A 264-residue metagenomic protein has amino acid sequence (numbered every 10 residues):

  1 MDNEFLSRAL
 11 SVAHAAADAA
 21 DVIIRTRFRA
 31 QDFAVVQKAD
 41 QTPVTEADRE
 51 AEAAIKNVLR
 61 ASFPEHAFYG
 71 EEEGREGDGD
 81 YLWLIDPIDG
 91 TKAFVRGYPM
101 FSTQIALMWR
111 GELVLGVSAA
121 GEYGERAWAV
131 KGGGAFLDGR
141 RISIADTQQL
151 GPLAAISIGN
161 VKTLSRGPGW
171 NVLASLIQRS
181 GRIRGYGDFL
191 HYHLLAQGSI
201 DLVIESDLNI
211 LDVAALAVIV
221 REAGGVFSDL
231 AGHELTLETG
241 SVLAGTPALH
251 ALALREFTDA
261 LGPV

Functional and structural regions predicted by a protein language model:
M1-I88, A248, G262-V264: N-terminal subdomain of lithium-sensitive/metallo-dependent phosphomonoesterases centered on the IMPase/IPPase/PAP
A20, I24-R27, D48, L59 (+7 more regions): Residue-level signal for inorganic ion chemistry
A30-Q31, F101, A129-G133, R221 (+1 more regions): A short, compositionally biased
R49, A53, E72, P87-G90 (+5 more regions): Generic detector of well-ordered alpha-helical packing
G70-E72, G139, G187: Short loop/edge segments at beta-strand edges and connector loops that shape dinucleotide/nucleotide cofactor-binding
D78-F136: DPxDG-like acidic metal-binding loop motif
L137-S143: A structural micro-motif at secondary-structure boundaries
I144-V264: An extended, acidic
